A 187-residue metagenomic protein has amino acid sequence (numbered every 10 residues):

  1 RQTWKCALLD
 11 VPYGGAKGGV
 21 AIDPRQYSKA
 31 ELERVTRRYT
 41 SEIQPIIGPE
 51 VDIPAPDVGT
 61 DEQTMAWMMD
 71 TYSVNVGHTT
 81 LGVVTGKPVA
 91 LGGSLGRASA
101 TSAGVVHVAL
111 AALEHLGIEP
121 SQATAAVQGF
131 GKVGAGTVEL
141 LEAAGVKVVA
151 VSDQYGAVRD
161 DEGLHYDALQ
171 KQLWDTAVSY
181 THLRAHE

Functional and structural regions predicted by a protein language model:
R1-L95: N-terminal ligand-binding/catalytic initiation module
K5, P12-G14, A98, G117-P120 (+1 more regions): Solvent-exposed alpha-helices and their adjacent loops that cap or buttress functional pockets in soluble metabolic
A21, A126-V127, V149-A150: Structured core elements
T60-D61, G134-A135, G156-D160: Flexible loop/turn segments at secondary-structure boundaries
P88-R97, A109-Q122: A short, basic/flexible loop-to-alpha-helix module at the beginning of a structural domain
T101-S102, V106-A109, S121-L141: Glycine-rich adenosine-cofactor-binding loop
V146-T176: NAD(P)-binding Rossmann-fold cofactor-contacting core
T181-E187: Conserved small/polar residues in nucleotide/adenosyl-binding loops
